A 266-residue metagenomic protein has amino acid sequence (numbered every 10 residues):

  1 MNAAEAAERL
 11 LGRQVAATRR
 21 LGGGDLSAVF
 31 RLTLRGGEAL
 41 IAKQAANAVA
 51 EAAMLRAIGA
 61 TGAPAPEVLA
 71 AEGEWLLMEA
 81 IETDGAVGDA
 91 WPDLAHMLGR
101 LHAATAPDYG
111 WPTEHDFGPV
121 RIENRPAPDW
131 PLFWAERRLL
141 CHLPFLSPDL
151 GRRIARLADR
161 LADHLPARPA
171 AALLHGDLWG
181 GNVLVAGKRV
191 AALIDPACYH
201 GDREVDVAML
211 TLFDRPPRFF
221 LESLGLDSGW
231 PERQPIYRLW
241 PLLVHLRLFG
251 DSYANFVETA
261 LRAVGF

Functional and structural regions predicted by a protein language model:
L10-L34: ATP-binding glycine-rich phosphate-binding loop
T33-L40, V185-A191: Active-site beta-strand-loop-beta-strand hairpin of nuclease catalytic cores that positions key catalytic residues
E38-A103: A conserved alpha-helical element in kinase catalytic cores
D84-P148, A170-A171, A197-H200: A cross-family kinase active-site recognition segment
P126-L132, A171-L173, G180, L184-P235 (+1 more regions): Active-site Asp-x-Gly
A158-A162, D177, V183: Anionic-ligand binding region
D163-A172: Conserved short strand/loop->alpha-helix "switch" segment adjacent to the catalytic nucleotide/phosphoryl-transfer site
H245-F266: ATP/Mg2+ or Mg2+-diphosphate-binding catalytic cores that bind nucleotide phosphates or diphosphates via glycine-rich
